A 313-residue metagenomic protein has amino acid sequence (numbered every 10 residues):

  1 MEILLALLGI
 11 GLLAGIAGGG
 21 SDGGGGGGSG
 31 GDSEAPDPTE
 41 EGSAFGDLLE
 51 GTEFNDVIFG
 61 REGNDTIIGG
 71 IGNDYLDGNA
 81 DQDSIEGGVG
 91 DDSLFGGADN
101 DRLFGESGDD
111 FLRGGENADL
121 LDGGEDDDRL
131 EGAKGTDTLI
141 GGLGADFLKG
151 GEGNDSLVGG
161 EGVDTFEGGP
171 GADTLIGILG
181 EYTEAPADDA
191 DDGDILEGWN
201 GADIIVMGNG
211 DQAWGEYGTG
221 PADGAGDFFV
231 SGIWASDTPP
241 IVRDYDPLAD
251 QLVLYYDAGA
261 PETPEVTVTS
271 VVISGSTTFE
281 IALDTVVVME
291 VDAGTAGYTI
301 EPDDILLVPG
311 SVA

Functional and structural regions predicted by a protein language model:
I3-A235, E280-I281, Y298-A313: Glycine- and aspartate-rich repeat motifs characteristic of hemolysin/RTX-like Ca2+-binding segments in secreted
W234-S236, D246-P261: Acidic glycine-/aspartate-rich tracts in secreted/extracellular proteins
A260-S270: Short, surface-exposed polybasic-and-hydrophobic patches located at secondary-structure transitions
E262-P264, A282-T285: Short strand-coil-strand connectors
S270-S274, V291-T299: A short, sequence-level motif marking secondary-structure junctions
V286-E290: Local beta-strand/beta-hairpin segments that build beta-sheet-rich folds
